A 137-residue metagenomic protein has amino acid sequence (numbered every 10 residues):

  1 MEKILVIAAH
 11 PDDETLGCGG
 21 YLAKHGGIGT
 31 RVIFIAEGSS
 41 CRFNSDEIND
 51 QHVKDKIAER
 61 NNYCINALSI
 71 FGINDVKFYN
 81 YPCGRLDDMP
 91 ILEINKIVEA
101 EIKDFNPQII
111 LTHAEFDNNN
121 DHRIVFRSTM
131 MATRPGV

Functional and structural regions predicted by a protein language model:
M1-F105, M131-P135: Active-site rim/loop-helix segments in enzyme catalytic domains that contact anionic ligands
I97-V137: Active-site adenylate/phosphate-handling loop in enzymes that bind or generate adenylated species
